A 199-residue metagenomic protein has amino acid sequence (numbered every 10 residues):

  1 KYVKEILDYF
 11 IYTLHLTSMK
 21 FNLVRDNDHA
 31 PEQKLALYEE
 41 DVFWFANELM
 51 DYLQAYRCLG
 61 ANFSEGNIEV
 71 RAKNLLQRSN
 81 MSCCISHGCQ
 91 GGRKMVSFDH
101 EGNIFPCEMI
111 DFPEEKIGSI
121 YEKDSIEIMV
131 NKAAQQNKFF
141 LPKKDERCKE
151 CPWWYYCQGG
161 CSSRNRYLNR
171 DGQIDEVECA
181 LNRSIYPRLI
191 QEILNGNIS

Functional and structural regions predicted by a protein language model:
K1-G91, M95-D99, M109-G118: Radical SAM enzyme [4Fe-4S]-AdoMet core and its adjacent flexible, acidic and glycine-rich loops/tails across
S18, E48, E101, R147-E150 (+1 more regions): Generic detector of isolated residues embedded in canonical secondary-structure elements
A30, Q77-I85, E101, K132-A133 (+3 more regions): Generic alpha-helix detector with strongest preference for long hydrophobic helices that associate with membranes
D111-S199: Flexible mid-to-C-terminal extensions adjoining Fe-S/redox cofactors in radical SAM and related proteins
